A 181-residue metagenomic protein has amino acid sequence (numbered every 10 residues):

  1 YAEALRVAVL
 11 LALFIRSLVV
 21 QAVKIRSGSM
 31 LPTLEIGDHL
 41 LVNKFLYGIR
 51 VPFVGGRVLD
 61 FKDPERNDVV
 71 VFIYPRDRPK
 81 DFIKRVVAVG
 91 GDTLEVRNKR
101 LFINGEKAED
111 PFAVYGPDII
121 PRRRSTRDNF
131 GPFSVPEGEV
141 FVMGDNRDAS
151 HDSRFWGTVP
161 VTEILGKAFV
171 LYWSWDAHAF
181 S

Functional and structural regions predicted by a protein language model:
A2, L18-K24, S29-S181: Soluble "head" domains of membrane/secretory-pathway proteins
E3-L18: Hydrophobic membrane-insertion alpha-helices, especially the h-region of bacterial N-terminal signal peptides
